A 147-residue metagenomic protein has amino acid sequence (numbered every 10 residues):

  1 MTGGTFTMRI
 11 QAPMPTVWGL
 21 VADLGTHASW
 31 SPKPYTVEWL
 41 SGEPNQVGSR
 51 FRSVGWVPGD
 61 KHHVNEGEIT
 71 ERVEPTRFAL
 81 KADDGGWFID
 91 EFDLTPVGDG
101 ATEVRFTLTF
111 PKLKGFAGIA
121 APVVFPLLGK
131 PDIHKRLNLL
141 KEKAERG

Functional and structural regions predicted by a protein language model:
M1-S41, Q46: Hydrophobic ligand-binding cavity/cleft-lining segments
F6-M8, W39, V64-T70, I89-P96 (+1 more regions): Hydrophobic/aromatic beta-strand elements that line small-molecule binding cavities or substrate pockets in beta-rich
Q11-M14, R72-V73, V97-D99: Short loop segments at secondary-structure junctions
P15-W18, H134, N138: Amphipathic alpha-helical segments that line or abut small-molecule/effector binding pockets and mediate allosteric
E38-G86, A101-E103, K135-G147: Glycine-rich portal/gate segments that line the openings of hydrophobic small-molecule binding cavities
K81-K135: Beta-strand/loop substructures that line and gate deep hydrophobic ligand-binding cavities in soluble
